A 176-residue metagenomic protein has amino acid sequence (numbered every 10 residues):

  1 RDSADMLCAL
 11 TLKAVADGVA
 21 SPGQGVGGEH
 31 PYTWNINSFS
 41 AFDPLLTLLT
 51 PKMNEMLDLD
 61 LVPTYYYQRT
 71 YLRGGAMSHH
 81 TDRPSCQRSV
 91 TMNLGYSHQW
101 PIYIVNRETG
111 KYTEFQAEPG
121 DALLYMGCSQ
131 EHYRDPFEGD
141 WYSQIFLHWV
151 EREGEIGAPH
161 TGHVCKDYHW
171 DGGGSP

Functional and structural regions predicted by a protein language model:
R1-L57: Non-heme Fe(II)/2-oxoglutarate
V15, D60-L61, H98: Secondary-structure boundary/capping signal
D58-Y67: A short coil-to-beta-strand element that immediately follows conserved catalytic motifs
R73-Q130, W141-I145, V150-C165: Catalytic core of non-heme Fe(II) oxygenases with the double-stranded beta-helix
R134-G139: Short proline/glycine-enriched turn/loop segments at secondary-structure junctions
H160-P176: Glycine- and charge-enriched low-complexity intrinsically disordered segments
